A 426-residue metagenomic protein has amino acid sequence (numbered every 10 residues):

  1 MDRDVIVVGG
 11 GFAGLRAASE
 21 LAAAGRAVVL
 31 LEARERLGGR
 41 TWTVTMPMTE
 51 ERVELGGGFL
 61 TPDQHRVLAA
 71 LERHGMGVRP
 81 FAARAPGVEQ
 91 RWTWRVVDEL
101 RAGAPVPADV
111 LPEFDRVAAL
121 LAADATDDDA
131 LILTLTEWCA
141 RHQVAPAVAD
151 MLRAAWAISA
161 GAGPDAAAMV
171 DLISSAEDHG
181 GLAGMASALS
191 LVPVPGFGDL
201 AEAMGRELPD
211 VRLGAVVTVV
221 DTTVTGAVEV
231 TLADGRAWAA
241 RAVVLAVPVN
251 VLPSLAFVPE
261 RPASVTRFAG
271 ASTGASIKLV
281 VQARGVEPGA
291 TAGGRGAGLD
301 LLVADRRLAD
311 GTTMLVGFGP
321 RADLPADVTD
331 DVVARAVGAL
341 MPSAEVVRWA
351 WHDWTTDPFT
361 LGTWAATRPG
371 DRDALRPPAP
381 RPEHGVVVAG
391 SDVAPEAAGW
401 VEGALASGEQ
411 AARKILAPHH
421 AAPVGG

Functional and structural regions predicted by a protein language model:
R3-L30: N-terminal Rossmann-like FAD-binding beta1-loop-alpha1 element of flavoenzymes
R16, A24, A227, G293 (+1 more regions): Conserved flavin/dinucleotide-binding core of flavoenzymes
A22-P47: Glycine-rich FAD pyrophosphate-binding loop
G39-V67, L121-D124, V170-H179: Glycine-rich active-site loop/strand segments that organize a redox cofactor
M48-A119: Dinucleotide-binding Rossmann-like beta1-alpha1 core, especially the glycine-rich loop that anchors the ADP
A122-V216, A246, V251, A256: Active-site/ligand-binding neighborhood in enzyme catalytic cores
T222-T225, T231-G289: Central helical "cap/lid" subdomain
